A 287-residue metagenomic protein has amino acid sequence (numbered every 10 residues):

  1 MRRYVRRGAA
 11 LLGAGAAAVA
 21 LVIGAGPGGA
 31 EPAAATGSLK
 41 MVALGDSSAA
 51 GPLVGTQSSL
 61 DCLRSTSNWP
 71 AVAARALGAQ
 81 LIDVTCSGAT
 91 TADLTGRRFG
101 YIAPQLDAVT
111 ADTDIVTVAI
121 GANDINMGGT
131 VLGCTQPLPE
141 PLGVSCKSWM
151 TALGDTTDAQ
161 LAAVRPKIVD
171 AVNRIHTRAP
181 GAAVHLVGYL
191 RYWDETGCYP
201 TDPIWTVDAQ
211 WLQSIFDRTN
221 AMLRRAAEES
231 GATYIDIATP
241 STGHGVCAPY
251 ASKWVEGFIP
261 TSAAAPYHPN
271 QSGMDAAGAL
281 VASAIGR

Functional and structural regions predicted by a protein language model:
M1-A16, E31-A34, Q160-V164: N-terminal export and membrane-targeting signals
L12, V19-K40: C-terminal region of N-terminal signal peptides and the immediate post-cleavage residues of exported proteins
A33-G88, L106-D107, T135-E140: Serine-esterase "nucleophile elbow" of acetyl-processing enzymes
K40-G45, A49, L81-T85, D114-A119 (+3 more regions): Structural recognition of the beta-strand scaffold that forms the well-ordered cores of secreted hydrolase catalytic
P52-V54, F99-Q160: Oxyanion-hole/transition-state-stabilizing segment in secreted/luminal serine hydrolases and related acyltransferases
I115-V118, E140-R178, H185, L190-Y234: Conserved N-terminal glycine/acidic-rich loop preference
G121-P137, G188-E195, T239-V246: Short, solvent-exposed beta-strand-terminating loops
L190-R287: Catalytic His-Asp segment of secreted/periplasmic serine-dependent ester chemistry enzymes
